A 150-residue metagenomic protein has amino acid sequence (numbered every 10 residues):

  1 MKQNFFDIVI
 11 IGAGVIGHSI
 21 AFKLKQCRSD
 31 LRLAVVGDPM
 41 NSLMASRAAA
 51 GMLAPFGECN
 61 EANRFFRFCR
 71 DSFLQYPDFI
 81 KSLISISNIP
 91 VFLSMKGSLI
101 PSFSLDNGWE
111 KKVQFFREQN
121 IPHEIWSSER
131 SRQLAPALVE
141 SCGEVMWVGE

Functional and structural regions predicted by a protein language model:
K2-I16, A34: Beta1/beta-strand and adjacent pyrophosphate-binding region of the FAD-binding site in flavoprotein oxidoreductases
G17, S42, A62: Flexible, glycine-rich phosphate/dinucleotide-binding loops and adjacent beta-alpha linkers at cofactor/substrate
K25-R47: Glycine-rich FAD pyrophosphate-binding loop
S46-M52, L138: Short, flexible, mixed-charge acidic loops at enzyme active sites
G51-L134: Dinucleotide-binding Rossmann-like beta1-alpha1 core, especially the glycine-rich loop that anchors the ADP
V139-E150: Helical element adjacent to the flavin cofactor pocket in flavoenzyme catalytic cores
